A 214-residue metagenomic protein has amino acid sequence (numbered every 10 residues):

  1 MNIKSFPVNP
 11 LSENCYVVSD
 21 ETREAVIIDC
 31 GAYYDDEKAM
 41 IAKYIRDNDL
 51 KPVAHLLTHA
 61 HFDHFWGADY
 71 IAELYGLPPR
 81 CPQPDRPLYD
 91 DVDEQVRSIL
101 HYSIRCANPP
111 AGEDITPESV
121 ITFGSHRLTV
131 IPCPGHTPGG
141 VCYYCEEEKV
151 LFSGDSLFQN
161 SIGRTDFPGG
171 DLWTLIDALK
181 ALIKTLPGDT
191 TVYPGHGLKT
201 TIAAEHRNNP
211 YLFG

Functional and structural regions predicted by a protein language model:
M1-N48, C142-S153: Conserved beta-strand hairpin/beta-sheet module of binuclear metal-dependent hydrolase folds, prominently
F6, V18, S119-S125: Short acidic-hydrophobic surface loop/beta-edge motif
F6-P7, P110-G112, P132-P134: Short Gly/Pro-enriched turn/cap motifs at secondary-structure boundaries
Y16, E113, E118-S119, V141 (+1 more regions): Residue-level detector of beta-strand structural context in well-folded domains
V18, T58, C133: Conserved S/T- and glycine-rich ATP-binding loop of Class I adenylate-forming
A32-Y33, E94-S98, H126-G214: Metallo-beta-lactamase
Y33-D36, A42-T122, R207-Y211: Active-site HxH/HxHxD metal-binding segment of metal-dependent hydrolases
